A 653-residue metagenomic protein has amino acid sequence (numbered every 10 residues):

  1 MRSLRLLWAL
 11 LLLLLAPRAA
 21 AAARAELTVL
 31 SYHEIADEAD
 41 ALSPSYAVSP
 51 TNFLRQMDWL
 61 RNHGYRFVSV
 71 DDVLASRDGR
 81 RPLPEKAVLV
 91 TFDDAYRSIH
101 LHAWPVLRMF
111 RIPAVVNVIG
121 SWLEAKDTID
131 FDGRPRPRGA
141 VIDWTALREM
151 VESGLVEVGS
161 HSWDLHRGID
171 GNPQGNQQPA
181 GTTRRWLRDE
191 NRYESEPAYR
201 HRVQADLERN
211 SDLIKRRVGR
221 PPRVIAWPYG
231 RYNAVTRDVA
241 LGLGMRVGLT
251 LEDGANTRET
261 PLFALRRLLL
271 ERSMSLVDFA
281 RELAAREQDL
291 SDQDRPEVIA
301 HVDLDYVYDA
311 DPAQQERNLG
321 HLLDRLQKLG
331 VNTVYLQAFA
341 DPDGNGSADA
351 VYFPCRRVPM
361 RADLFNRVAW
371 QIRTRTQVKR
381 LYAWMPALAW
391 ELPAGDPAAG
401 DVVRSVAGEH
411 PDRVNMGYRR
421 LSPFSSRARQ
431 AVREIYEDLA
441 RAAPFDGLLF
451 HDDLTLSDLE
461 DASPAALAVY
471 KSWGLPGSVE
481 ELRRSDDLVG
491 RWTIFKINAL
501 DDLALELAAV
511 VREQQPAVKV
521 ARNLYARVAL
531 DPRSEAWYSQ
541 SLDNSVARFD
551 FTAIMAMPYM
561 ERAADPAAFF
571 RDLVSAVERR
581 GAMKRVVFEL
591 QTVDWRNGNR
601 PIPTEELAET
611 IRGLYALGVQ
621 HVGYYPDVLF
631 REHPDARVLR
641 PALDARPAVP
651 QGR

Functional and structural regions predicted by a protein language model:
L30-A36, K86-V88, R108-R231, L265 (+1 more regions): Metal-dependent polysaccharide deacetylase catalytic core of the NodB/CE4 family, i.e., the active-site-bearing domain
S49-V68, R317-G344, A442-G447, S545-T552 (+2 more regions): Catalytic domains of carbohydrate-active enzymes, especially glycoside hydrolases
L83-E85, S98-R108, L322-L323, Q327 (+2 more regions): Aromatic-lined substrate-binding rim segments of carbohydrate-active enzymes
D130-R136, R295-H301, D305-Q314, Y382-A443: Active-site-adjacent "subsite" loops/lids of carbohydrate-active enzymes
L165, P173-Y199, R325, S405-R548 (+1 more regions): Polysaccharide-binding and catalytic clefts of secreted carbohydrate-active enzymes
R231-R267, E391, D458, K519-P558 (+1 more regions): Substrate-binding cleft/loops of secretory-pathway carbohydrate-active enzymes
L251, A255-N256, N332, R548-A567 (+2 more regions): Substrate-binding cleft of secreted/luminal carbohydrate-active enzymes
D294-D305, A521-A529, V577-E605: Active-site clefts of carbohydrate-active enzymes
